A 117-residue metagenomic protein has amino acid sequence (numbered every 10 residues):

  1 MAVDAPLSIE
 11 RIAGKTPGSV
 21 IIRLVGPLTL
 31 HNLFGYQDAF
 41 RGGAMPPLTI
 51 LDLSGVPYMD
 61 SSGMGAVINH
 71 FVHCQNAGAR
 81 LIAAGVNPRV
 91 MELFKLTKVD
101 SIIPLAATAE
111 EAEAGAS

Functional and structural regions predicted by a protein language model:
A2-D38: STAS-typified acidic loop motif
P27-I103: Amphipathic alpha-helical interaction surfaces in cytosolic regulatory modules
P88, E110-E111: Acidic phosphotransfer microenvironment of two-component signaling modules
P104-T108: Short acidic-hydrophobic, aromatic-tinged amphipathic segments that line or gate anion-handling sites
A112-S117: A short, charged, amphipathic alpha-helix used as a generic interaction element across diverse proteins
